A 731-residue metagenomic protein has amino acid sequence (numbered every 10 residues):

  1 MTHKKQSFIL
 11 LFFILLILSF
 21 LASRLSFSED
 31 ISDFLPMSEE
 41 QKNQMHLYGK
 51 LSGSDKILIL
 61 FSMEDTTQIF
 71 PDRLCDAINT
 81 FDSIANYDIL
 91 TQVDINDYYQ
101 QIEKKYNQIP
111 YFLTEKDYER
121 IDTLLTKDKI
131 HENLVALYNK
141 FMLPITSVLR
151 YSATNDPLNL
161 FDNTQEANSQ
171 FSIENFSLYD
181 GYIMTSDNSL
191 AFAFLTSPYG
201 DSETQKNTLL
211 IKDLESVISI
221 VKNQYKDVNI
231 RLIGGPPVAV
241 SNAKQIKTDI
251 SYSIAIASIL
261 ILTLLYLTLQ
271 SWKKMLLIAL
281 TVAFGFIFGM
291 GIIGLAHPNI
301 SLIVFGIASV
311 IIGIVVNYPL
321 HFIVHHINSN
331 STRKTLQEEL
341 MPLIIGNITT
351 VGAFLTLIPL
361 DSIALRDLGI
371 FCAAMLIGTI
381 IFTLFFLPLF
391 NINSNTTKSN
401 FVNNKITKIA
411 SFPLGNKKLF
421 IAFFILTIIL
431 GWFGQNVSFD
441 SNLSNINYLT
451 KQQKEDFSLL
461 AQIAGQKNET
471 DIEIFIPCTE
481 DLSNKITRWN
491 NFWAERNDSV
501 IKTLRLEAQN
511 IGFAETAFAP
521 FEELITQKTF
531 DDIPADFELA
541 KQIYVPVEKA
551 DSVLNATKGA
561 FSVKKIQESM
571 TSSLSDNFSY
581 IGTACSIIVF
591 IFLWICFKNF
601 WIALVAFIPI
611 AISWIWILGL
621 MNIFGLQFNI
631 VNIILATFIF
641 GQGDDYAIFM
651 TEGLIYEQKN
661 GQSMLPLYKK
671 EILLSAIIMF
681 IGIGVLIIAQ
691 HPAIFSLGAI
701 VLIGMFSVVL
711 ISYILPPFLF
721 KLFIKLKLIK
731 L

Functional and structural regions predicted by a protein language model:
M1-E29, P388-L389, N393-L443: Signature of alpha-helical transmembrane segments and their immediate interfacial
S23-D65, Q170-Y182, A410-K417, Q435-C478 (+1 more regions): Solvent-exposed, non-transmembrane loop/terminal regulatory segments of multi-pass membrane proteins
R73-I183, D187, R488-I533: Alpha-helical transmembrane helix bundles of large polytopic membrane transport and channel proteins
T146-S271, L524-F590: Extracytoplasmic
M275-H321, I602-F649, I711-L715, K721-L722 (+1 more regions): Hydrophobic transmembrane alpha-helices and their membrane-interface caps in long multi-pass transport proteins
A279, S329-L360, Q658-Q690, V709: Pore- and gate-forming transmembrane helices of large, multi-pass membrane proteins
L295-A296, I311-I327, L340, I344-F401 (+2 more regions): Transmembrane alpha-helices and their membrane-interface boundaries in multi-pass membrane transporters and channels
K417-A519: Juxtamembrane segments of multi-pass membrane proteins
